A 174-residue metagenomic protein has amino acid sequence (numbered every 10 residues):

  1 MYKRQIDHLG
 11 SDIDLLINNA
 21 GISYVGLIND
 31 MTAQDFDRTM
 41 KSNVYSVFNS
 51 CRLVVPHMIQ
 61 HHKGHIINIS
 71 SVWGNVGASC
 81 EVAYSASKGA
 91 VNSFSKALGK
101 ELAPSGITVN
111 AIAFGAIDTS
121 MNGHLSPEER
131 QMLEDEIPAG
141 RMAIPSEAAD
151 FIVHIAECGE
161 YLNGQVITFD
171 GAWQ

Functional and structural regions predicted by a protein language model:
I17, A103, T108, L162-G164: Short, small/polar-rich loop/turn modules that mediate ligand/substrate recognition or access, typified
L27-I28, D35-D37, L133: Substrate-binding pocket helix/loop in short-chain dehydrogenase/reductase
M31, G77-S85, A97: Active-site loop-to-helix junction immediately N-terminal to the catalytic Tyr of the SDR YXXXK motif in Rossmann-fold
C51, S87, S95: Active-site helix of classical SDR
P56, K100-P104: Alpha-helical segment proximal to the catalytic Tyr-Lys
S71: Residue(s) in the substrate-gating loop at a strand-loop-helix junction that position the organic substrate next
R141-F169: C-terminal substrate-recognition "lid" of short-chain dehydrogenase/reductases
